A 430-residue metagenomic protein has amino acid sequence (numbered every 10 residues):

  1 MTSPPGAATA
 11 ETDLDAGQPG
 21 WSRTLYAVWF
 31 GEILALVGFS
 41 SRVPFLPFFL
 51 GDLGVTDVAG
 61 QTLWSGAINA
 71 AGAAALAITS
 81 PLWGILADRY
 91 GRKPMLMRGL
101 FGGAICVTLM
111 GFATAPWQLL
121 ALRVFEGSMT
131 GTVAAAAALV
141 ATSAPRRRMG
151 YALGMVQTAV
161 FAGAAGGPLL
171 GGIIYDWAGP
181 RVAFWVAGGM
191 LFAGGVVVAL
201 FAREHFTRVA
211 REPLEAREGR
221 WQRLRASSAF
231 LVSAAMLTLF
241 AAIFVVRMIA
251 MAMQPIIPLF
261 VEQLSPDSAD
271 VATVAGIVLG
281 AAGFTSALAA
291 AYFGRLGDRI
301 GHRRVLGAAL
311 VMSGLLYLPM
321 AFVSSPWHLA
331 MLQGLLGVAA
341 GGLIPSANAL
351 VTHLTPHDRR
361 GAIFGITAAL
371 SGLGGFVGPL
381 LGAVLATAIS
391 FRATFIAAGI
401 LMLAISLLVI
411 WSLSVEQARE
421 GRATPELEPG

Functional and structural regions predicted by a protein language model:
P5-S22, E204-L239, E426-G430: Juxtamembrane intracellular "pre-TM" segments in multi-pass secondary transporters
G20-F48, D52, V232-A252, G334: Pair of pore-lining "gating" transmembrane helices in MFS-fold secondary transporters
F45-T62, I256-T273: Short amphipathic helix-loop junctions that connect adjacent transmembrane helices in Major Facilitator Superfamily/SLC
A67-W83, G280-Y292: Central cavity-lining transmembrane alpha-helices of secondary-active solute carriers, predominantly the Major
I78-T114, G297-R303: Conserved MFS/SLC helix-loop-helix module at the cytosolic interface between two early adjacent transmembrane helices
C106, W117-F125, L316, W327-L335: Paired small-residue
L122-V160, A349-L350: Cytoplasmic helix-loop-helix junction between adjacent transmembrane helices in 12-TM secondary transporters
D176-G188, V384-I400: A membrane-interface helix-boundary motif in multi-pass transporters
